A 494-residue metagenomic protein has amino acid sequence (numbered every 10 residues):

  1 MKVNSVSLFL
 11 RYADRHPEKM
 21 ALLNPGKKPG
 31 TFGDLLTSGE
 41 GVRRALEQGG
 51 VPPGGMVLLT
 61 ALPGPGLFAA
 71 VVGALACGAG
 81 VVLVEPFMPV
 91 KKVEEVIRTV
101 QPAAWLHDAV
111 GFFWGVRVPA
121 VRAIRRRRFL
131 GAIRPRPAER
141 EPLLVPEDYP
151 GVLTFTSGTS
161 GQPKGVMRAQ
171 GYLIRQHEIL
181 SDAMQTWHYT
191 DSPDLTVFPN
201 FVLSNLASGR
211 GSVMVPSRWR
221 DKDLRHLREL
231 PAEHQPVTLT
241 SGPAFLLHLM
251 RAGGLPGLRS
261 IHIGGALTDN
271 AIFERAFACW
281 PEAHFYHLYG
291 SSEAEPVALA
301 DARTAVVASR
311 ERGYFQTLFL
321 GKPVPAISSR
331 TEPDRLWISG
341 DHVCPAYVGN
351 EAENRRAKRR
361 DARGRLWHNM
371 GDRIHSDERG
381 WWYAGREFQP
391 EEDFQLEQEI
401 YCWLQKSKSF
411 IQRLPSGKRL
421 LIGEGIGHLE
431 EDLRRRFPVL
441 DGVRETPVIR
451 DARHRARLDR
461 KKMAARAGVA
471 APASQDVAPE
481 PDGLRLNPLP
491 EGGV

Functional and structural regions predicted by a protein language model:
K2-V3, P17-E18, R136-F155, Q162 (+1 more regions): Conserved pre-ATP/AMP-binding loop-to-beta segment of ANL
M20-G50, L62-G64, P89-E94, R168-G171: Conserved AMP-binding/adenylate-forming core of the ANL superfamily
P29-G33, G151-E178, G211: Conserved AMP-binding A3 loop
R44-F87, D191-T196: Conserved AMP-binding/adenylate-forming
I174-P193, F198-T238: Conserved AMP-binding/adenylation subdomain of ANL enzymes
P236-T238, M250-Y314: Gly/Ser/Thr-rich phosphate-binding loop
R335-F394: Conserved ATP-binding/catalytic segment of the ANL
F410-P415, R419-L420, L429-L486: Conserved C-terminal "lid"/linker of ANL adenylate-forming enzymes
